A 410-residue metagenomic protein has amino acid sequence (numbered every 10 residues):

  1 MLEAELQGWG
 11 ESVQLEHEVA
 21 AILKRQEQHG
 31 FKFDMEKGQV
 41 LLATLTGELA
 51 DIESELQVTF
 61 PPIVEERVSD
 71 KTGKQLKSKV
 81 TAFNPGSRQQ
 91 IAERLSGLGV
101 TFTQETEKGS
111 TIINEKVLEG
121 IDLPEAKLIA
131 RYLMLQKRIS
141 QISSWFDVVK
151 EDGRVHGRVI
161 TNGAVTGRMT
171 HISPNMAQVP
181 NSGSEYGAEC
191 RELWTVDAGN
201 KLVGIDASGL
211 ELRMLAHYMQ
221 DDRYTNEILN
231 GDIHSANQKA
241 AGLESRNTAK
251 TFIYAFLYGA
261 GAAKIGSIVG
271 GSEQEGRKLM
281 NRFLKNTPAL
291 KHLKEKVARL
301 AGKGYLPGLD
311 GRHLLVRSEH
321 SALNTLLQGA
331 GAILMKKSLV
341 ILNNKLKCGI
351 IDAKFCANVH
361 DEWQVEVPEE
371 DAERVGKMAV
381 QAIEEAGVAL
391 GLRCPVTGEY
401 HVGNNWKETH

Functional and structural regions predicted by a protein language model:
M1, I22, S87, G167 (+5 more regions): A residue-level signal for conserved active-site and pocket-lining positions in enzyme catalytic cores
M1-Y186, G199-K201, E211, G270-E273 (+4 more regions): Conserved "right-hand" nucleotidyltransferase catalytic core of DNA-directed polymerases
S78, G157, T161-A164, K239-I351 (+4 more regions): Conserved catalytic core of nucleic-acid polymerases
A92-E93, T166-H171, A177-P180, L210-R213 (+7 more regions): Flexible loop/turn segments at secondary-structure boundaries
I142-K150, S182, R191, R223-T225 (+2 more regions): Short, contiguous acidic/charged loop-to-helix segments that flank catalytic cores in large enzymes
T161-E244: Function-dense linear segments that define catalytic or interfacial modules in macromolecule-processing proteins
V375-I383: Short amphipathic alpha-helices in soluble, non-transmembrane regions that often serve as interface/regulatory elements
E385-T397: Flexible helix-coil linker/hinge segments at domain or subdomain boundaries
